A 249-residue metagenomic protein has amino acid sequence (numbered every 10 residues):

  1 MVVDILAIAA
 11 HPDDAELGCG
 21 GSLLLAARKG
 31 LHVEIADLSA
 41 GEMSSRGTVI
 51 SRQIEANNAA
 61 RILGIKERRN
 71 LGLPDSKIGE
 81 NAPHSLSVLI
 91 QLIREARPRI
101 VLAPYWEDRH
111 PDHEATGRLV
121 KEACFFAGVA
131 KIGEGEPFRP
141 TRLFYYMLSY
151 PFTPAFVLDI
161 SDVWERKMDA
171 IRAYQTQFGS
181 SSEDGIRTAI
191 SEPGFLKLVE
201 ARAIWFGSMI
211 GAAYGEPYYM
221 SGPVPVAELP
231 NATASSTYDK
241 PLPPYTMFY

Functional and structural regions predicted by a protein language model:
M1-A96, Y219, N231, T237 (+1 more regions): Active-site rim/loop-helix segments in enzyme catalytic domains that contact anionic ligands
V2-L6, E80-Y249: Metal-dependent de-N-acetylase/amidase catalytic core
